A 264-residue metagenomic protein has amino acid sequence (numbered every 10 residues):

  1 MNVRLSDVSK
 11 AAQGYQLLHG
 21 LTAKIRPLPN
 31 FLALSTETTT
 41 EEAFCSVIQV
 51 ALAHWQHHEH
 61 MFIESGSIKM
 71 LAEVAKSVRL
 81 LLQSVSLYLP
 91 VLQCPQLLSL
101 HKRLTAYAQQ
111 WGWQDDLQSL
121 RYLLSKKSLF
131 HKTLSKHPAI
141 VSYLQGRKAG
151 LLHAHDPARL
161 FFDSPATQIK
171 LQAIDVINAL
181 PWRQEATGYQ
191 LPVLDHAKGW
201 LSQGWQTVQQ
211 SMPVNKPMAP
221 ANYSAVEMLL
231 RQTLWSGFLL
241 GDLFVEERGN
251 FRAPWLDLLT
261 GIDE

Functional and structural regions predicted by a protein language model:
M1-E264: Function-determining surface determinants
